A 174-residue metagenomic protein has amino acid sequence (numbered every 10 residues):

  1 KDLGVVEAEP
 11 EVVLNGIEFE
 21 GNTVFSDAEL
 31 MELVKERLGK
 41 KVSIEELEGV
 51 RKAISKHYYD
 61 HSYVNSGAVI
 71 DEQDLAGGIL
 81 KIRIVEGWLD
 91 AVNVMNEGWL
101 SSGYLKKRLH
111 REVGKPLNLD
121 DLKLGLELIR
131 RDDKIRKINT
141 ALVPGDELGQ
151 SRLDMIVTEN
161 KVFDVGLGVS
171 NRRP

Functional and structural regions predicted by a protein language model:
K1-R173: Periplasmic polypeptide-binding modules associated with outer-membrane biogenesis and secretion
